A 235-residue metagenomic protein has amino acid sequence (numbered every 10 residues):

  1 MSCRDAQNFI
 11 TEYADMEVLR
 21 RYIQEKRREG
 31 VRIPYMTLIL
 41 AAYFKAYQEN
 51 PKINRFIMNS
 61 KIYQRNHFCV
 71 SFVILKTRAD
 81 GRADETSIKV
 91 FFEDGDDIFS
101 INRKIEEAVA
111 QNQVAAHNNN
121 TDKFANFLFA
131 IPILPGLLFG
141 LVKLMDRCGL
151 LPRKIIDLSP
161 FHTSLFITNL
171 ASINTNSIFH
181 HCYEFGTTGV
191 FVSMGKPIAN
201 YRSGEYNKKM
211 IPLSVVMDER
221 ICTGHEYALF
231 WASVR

Functional and structural regions predicted by a protein language model:
M1-R235: C-terminal catalytic/motor cores of large multi-domain enzyme assemblies
